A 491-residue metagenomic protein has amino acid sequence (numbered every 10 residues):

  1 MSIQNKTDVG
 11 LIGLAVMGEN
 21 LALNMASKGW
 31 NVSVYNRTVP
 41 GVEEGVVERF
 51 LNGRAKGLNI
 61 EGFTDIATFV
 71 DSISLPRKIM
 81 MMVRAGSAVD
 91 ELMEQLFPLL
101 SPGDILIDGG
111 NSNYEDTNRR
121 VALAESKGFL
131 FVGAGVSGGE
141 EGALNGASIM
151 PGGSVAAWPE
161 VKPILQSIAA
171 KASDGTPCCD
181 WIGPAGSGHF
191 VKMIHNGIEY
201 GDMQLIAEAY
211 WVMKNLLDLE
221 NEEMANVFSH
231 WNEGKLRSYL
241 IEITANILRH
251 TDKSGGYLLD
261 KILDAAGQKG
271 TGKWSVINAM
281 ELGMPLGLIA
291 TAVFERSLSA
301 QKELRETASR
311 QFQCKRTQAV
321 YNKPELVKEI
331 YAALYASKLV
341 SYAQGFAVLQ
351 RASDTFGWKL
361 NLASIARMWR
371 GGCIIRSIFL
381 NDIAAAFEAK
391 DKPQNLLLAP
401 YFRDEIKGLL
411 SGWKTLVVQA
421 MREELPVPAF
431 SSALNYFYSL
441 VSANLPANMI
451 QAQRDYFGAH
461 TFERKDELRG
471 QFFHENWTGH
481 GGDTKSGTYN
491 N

Functional and structural regions predicted by a protein language model:
S2-T64, T68-D71, L75-R77, L99-G103 (+1 more regions): NAD(P)+-binding Rossmann beta1-loop-alpha1 motif at the extreme N-terminus of oxidoreductases
V9, V89-M93, N113-N226, G234-Y257 (+2 more regions): Rossmann-fold dinucleotide-binding core
G62-T64, D108, L130-A134, D174-G183 (+2 more regions): General beta-strand structural signal in soluble alpha/beta enzymes
I66-V132: Rossmann-fold NAD(P) dinucleotide-binding segment
H189, K214-N215, L219-E222, N226 (+2 more regions): Interdomain hinge/lid region at the active-site interface of Rossmann-like NAD(P)-dependent oxidoreductases
H230, S353-A386: Small-residue-rich helix-loop
K407, G412-N491: C-terminal amphipathic alpha-helical interaction region
